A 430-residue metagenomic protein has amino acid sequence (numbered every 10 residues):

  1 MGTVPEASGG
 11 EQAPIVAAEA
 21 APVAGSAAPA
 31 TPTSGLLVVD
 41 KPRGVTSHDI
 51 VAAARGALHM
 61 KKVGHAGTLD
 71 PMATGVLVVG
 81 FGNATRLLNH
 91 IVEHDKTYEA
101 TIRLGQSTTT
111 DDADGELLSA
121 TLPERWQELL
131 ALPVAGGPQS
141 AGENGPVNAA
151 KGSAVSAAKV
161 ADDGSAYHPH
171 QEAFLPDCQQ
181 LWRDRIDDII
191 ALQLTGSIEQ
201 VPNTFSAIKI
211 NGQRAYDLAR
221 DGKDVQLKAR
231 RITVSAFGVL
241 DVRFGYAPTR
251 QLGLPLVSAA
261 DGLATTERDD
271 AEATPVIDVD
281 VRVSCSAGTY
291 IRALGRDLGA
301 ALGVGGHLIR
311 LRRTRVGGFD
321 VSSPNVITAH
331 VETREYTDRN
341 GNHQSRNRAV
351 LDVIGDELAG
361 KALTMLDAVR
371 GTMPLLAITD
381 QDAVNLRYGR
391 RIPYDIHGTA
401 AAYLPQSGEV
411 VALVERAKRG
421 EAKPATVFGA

Functional and structural regions predicted by a protein language model:
M1-P42, S47-L69, A120, L129-A166 (+3 more regions): Accessory RNA 3′-end/elbow-binding domains used by RNA modification enzymes
S34, T74, D95-Y98: Short glycine-/polar-rich loops that comprise or flank the Walker A/P-loop and associated switch/sensor motifs
G44, G82-R86, Q106-S107: Short, charged/polar surface micro-motifs in flexible loops or helix N-caps
K62-V92, T204-F205, D217: Glycine/acidic-rich beta-strand-loop module
H90-E199: Acidic, low-complexity central loop/insert segments
D184-L194, V201-P202, V384-R390, I396: Phosphate-interacting basic helix/loop segments used at nucleotide- and nucleic-acid interfaces
A191-R292, D297-A301, R312-R313, G408: Non-catalytic interaction surface on structured domains
